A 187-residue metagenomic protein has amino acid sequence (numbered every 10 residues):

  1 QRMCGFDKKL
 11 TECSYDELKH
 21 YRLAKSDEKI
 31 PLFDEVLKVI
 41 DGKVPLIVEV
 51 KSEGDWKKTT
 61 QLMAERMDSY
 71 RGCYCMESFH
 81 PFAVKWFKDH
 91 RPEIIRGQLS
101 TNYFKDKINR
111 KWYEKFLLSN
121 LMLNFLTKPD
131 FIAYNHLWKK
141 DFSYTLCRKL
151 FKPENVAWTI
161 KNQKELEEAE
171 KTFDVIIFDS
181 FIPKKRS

Functional and structural regions predicted by a protein language model:
Q1-F104, F125-P129, A133-L137: Metal-dependent phosphodiesterase/phospholipase catalytic core, i.e., the His/Asp/Glu-rich active-site region
E28, K107-S187: C-terminal active-site rim and adjoining tail of enzyme catalytic domains
